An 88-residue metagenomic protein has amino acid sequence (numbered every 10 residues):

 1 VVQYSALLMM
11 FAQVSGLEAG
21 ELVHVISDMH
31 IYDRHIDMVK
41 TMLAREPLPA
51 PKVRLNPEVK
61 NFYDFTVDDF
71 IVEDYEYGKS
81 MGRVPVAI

Functional and structural regions predicted by a protein language model:
V1-I88: Terminal, non-catalytic protein-protein interaction segments that mediate quaternary/complex assembly
